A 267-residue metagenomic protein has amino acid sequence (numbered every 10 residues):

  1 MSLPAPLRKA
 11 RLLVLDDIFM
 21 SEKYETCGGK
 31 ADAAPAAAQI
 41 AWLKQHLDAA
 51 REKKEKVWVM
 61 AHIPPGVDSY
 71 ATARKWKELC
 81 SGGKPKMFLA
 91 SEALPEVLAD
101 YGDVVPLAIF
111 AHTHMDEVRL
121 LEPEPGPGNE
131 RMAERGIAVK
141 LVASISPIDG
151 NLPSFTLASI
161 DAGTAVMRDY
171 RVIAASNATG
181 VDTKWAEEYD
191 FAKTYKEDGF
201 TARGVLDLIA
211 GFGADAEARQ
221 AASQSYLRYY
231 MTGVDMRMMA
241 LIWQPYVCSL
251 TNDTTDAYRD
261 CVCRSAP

Functional and structural regions predicted by a protein language model:
M1-A49, K53, E96, M115-P267: Metal-dependent phosphoesterase/phosphodiesterase active-site architecture
E22-A36, I40, D48-P106, F110: Active-site-proximal segments of metal-dependent phosphoesterases and phosphodiesterases across multiple
